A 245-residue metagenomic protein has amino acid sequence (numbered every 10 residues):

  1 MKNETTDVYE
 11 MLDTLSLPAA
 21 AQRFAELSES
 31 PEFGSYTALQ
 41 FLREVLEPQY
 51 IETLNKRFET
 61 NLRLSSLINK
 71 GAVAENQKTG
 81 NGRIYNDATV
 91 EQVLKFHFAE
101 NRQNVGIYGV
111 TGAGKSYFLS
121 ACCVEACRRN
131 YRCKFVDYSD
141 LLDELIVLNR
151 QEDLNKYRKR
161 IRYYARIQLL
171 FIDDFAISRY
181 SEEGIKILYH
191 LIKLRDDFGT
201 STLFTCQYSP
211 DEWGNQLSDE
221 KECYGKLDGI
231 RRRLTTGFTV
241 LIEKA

Functional and structural regions predicted by a protein language model:
M1-A20: Charged, compositionally biased N-terminal leader segments and the immediate start of the first structured element
T14-N69: Interdomain "pre-motor" coupling segment immediately N-terminal to P-loop NTPase/helicase cores
F24, L141-R162, F175-A245: Replace "adjacent to P-loop NTPase cores in ATP/GTP-dependent enzymes" with "adjacent to NTP-binding cores
G71-F96: N-terminal pre-Walker A segment at the start of P-loop NTPase domains
N101-F118: Walker A/P-loop nucleotide-binding motif
C123-V136: Post-Walker A helix-loop "phosphate-sensing" segment adjacent to the P-loop in P-loop NTPases
Y131, R158-Q168: Short basic/glycine-enriched coil/helix segment immediately N-terminal to the Walker B
